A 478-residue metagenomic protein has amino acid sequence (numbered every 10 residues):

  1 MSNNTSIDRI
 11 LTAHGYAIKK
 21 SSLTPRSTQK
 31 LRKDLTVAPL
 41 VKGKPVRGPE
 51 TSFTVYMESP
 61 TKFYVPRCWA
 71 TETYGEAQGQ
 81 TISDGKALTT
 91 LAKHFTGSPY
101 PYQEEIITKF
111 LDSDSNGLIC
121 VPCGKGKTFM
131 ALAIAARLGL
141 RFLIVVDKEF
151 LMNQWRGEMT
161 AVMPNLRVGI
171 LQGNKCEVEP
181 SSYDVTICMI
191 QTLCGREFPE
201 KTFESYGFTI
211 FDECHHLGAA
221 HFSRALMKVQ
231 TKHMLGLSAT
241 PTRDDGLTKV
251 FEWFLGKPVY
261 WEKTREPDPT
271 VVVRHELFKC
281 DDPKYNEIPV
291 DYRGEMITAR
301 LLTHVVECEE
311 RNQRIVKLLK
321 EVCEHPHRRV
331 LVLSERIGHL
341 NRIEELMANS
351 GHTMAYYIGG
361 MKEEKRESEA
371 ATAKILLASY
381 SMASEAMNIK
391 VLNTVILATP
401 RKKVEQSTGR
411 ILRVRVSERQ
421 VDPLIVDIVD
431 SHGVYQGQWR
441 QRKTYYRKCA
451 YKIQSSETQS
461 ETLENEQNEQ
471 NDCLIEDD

Functional and structural regions predicted by a protein language model:
Q78-C120: Conserved pre-motif I regulatory segment
D114-A135: Walker A/P-loop
A135, Y292-E335, R342-L346: Conserved interdomain hinge at the start of the Helicase C-terminal
N153, L166-P180, F198, R329-L331 (+1 more regions): Conserved helicase ATPase core of P-loop NTP-dependent helicases/translocases
G173-F208, A219-R224: Conserved helix/coil segment N-terminal to the catalytic DExD/H
G207, H215-E276, Y446: Post-DEXD/H (motif II) to motif III coupling segment of the RecA-like Helicase ATP-binding lobe
T240, T353, G359-C449: Conserved RecA-like P-loop NTPase helicase motor core
K249-V273, C280-N286, E405, R413-D478: A conserved SF2-helicase RecA2
